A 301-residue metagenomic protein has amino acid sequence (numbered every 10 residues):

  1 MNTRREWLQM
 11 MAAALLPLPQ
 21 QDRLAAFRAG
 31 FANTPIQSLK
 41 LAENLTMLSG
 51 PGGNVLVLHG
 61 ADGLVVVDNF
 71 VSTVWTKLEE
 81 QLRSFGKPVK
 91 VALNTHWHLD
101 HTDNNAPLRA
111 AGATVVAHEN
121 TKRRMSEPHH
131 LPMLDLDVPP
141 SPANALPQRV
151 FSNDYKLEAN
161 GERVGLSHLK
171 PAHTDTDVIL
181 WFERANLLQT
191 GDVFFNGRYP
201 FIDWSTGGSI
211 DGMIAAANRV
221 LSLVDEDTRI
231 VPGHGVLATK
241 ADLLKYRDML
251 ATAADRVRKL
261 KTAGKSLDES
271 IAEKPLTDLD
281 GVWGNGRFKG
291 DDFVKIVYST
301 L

Functional and structural regions predicted by a protein language model:
M1-A14: N-terminal secretory signal peptides and thylakoid transit peptides that target proteins across membranes
L18-L48: C-terminal segment of N-terminal export signals and the immediately downstream linker at the start of the mature
Q37-S84, V178-F182, N186-T190: Conserved beta-strand hairpin/beta-sheet module of binuclear metal-dependent hydrolase folds, prominently
K40, T121-L169, T174-D175, E183-R184: Metallo-beta-lactamase
N44, L58, D68, H96 (+9 more regions): Divalent metal-coordination and catalytic microenvironments
A61-D62, T73-V116: Active-site metal-binding motif and surrounding structural segment of the metallo-beta-lactamase
G63-L64, V71-T73, K156, R163 (+2 more regions): Metallo-beta-lactamase
L267-L301: C-terminal regulatory/interaction regions
